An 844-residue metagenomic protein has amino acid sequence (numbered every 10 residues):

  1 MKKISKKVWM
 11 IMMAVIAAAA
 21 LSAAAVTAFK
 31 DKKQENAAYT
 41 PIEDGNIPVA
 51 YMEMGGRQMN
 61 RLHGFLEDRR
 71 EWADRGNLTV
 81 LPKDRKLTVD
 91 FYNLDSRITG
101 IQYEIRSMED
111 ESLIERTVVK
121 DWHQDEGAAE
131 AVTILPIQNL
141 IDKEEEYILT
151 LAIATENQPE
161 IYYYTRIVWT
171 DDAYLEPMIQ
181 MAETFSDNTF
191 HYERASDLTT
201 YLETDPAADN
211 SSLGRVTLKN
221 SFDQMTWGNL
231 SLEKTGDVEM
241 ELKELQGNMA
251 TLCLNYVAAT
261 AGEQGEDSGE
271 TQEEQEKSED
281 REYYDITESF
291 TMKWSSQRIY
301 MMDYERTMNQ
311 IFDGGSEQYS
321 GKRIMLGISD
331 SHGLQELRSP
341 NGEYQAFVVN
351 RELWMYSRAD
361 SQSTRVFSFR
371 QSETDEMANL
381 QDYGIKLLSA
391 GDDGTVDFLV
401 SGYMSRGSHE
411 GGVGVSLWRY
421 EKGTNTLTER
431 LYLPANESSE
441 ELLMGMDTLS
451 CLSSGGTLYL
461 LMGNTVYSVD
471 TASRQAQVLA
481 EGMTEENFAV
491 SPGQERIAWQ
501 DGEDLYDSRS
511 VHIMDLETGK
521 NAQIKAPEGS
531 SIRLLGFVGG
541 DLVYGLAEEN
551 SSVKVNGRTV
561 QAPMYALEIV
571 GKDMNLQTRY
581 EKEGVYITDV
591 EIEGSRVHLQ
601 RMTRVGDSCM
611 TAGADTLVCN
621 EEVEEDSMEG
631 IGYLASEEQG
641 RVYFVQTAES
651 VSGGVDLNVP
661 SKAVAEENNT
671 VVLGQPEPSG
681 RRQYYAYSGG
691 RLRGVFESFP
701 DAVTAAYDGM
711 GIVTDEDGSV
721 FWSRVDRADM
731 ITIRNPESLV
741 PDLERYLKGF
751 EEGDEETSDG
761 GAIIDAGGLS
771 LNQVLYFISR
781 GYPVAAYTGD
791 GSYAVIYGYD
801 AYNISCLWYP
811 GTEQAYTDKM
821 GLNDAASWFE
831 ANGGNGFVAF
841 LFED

Functional and structural regions predicted by a protein language model:
K2-A18: N-terminal Sec-pathway targeting helices
A20, F29-K33, W72-D90, G100-S107 (+4 more regions): Surface-exposed, charged secondary-structure patches
E35, T40-I114, L149-N229, K322-Q362 (+13 more regions): Core segments of small alpha/beta cavity-forming domains
E115-V118, Y304, S363-S372, L427-A435 (+3 more regions): Beta-propeller fold detector
T165-R166, E239-L242, T287-K293, I385-K386: Hydrophobic/aromatic beta-strand elements that line small-molecule binding cavities or substrate pockets in beta-rich
R358-S361, E421-G423, D470-R474, D515-G519 (+1 more regions): Short loop/turn segments that connect beta-strands within beta-propeller blades
S510-I513, A522-N556, V560-R596, Q600 (+3 more regions): Extended, charge-rich low-complexity regions and/or helical-solenoid scaffolds
T732-D844: Conserved active-site-adjacent core of cysteine acyl-enzyme catalytic domains
